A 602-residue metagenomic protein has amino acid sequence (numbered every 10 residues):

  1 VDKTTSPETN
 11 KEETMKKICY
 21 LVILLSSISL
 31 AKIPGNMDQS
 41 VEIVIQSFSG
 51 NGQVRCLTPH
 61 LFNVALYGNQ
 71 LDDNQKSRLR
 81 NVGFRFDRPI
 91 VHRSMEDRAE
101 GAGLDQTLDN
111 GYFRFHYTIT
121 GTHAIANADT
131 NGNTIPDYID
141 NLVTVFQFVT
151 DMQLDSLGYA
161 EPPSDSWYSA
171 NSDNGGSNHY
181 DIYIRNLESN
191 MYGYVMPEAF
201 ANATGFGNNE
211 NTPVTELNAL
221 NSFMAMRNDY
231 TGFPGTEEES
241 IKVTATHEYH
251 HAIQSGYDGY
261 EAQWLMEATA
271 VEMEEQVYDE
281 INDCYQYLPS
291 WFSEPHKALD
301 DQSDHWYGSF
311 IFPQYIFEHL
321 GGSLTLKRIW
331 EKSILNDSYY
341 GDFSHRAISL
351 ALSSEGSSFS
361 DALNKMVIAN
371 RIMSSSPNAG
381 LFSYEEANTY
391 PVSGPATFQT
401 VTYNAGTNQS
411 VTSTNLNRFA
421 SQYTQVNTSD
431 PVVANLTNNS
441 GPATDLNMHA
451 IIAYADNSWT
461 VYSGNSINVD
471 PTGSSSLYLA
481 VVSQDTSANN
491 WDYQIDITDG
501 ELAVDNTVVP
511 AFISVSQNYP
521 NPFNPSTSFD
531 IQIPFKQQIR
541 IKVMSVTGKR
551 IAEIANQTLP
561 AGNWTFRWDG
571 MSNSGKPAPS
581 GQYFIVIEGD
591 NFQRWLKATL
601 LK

Functional and structural regions predicted by a protein language model:
V1-T14: Short, Lys/Arg-enriched N-terminal segments with co-localized hydrophobic residues within the first ~10-30 amino acids
I18-I28: Sec-dependent N-terminal signal peptides
I33-R114, T118-N221, R227-Y249, I253-Y257 (+1 more regions): Zn2+-dependent metallopeptidase catalytic core
E216-S303: Zinc-dependent metallopeptidase catalytic helix centered on the HExxH motif and its immediate flanking segment
E267, E272-V392: Extracellular hydrolytic enzyme modules, especially secreted metalloproteases of the metzincin/thermolysin-like class
L335-V504, P510: Beta/coil-rich, acidic/histidine-enriched accessory regions frequently appended to metallopeptidases
D505-Y519, F523-S545, E553, T565-W568 (+1 more regions): Glycine-centered coil/turn sites that cap beta-strands in beta-rich domains
A561, R567, K576-K602: C-terminal tail/sorting-segment detector
